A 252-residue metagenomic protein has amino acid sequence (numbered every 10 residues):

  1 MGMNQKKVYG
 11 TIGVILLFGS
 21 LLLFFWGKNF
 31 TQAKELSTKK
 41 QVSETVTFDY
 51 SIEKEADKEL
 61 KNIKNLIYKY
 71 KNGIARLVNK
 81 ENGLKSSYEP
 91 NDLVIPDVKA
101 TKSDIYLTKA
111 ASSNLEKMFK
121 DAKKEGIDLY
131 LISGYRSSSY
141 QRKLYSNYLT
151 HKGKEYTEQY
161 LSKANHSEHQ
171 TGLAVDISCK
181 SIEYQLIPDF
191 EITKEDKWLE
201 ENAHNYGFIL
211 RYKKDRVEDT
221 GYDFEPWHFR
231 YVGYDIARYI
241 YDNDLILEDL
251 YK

Functional and structural regions predicted by a protein language model:
G2-G13, G19-G134, S138-K252: Extracytoplasmic cell-surface/polysaccharide-interacting catalytic and binding patches
